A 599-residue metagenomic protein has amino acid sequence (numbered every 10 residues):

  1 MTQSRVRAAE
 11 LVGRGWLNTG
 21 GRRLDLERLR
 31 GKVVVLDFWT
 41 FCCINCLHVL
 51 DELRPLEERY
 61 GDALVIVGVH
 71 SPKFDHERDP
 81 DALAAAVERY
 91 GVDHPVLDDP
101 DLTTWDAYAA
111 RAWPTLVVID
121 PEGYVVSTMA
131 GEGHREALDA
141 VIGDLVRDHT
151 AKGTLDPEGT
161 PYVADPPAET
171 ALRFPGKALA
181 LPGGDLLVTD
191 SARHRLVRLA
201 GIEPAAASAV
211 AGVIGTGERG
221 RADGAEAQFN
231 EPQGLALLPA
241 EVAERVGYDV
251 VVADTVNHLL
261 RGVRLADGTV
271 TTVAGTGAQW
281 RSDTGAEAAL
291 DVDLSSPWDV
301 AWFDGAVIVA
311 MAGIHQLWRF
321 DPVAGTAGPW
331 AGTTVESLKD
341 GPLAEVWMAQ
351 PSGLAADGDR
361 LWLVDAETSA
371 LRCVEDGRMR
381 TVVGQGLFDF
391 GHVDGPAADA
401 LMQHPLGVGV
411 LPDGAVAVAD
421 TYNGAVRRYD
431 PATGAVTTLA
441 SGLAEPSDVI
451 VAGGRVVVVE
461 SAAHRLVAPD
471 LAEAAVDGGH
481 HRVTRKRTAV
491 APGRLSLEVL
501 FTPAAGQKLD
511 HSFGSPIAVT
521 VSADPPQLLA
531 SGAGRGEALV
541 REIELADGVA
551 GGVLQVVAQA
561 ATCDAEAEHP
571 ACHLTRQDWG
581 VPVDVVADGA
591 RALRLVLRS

Functional and structural regions predicted by a protein language model:
M1-L26: N-terminal "domain-start" segment that seeds a small globular fold
F38-P55, K508-L509: Conserved redox-active cysteine motifs that mediate thiol-disulfide chemistry, especially di-cysteine Cys-X(1-2)-Cys
L47-R89, P100-T104: Structural microenvironment flanking redox-active thiols in thiol-disulfide oxidoreductases
A84-I119: Short, internal strand/loop/helix patches that form the active-site neighborhood or redox-interaction surface
D120-P182, A474, H480: Thiol-/selenol-based redox modules, centered on thioredoxin-like and closely related oxidoreductase domains
D156-G176, I202-G234, T269-S296, A324-Q350 (+3 more regions): Gly/Pro-rich loop segments of beta-rich domains
L181, L186-A192, R245-V256, R264 (+4 more regions): Conserved beta-strand positions in repeat-built beta-propeller and related beta-rich domains
H404, L471-S599: Extracellular/lumen-exposed scaffold segments
